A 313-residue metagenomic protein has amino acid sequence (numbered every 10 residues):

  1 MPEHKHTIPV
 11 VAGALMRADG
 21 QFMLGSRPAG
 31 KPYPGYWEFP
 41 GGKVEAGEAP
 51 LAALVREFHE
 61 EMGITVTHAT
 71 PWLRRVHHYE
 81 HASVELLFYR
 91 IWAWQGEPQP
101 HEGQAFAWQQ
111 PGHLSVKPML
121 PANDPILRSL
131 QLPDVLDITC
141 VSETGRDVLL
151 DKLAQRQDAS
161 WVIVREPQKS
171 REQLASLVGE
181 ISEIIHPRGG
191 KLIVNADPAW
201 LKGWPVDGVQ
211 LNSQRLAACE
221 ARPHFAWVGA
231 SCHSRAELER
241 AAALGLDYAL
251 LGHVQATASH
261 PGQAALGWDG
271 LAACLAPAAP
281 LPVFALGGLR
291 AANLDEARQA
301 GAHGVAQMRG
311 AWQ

Functional and structural regions predicted by a protein language model:
P2-M23, R74: Conserved N-terminal beta-strand and adjoining loop/helix that marks the start of the Nudix/MutT-like hydrolase domain
Q21-E61, L73: Conserved Nudix-box catalytic region and its N-terminal flanking loop in Nudix hydrolases and closely related
R75-P98, G112: Active-site-adjacent beta-strand/loop module that shapes the phosphate/pyrophosphate-binding cleft
R90, P98-Q131: NUDIX/MutT-family hydrolases
D137, V162, L201, A241 (+3 more regions): Conserved, mostly hydrophobic/aromatic
V141-E143, L192-P198, L211-Q214, A230-E239 (+2 more regions): Glycine-rich beta-to-alpha transition loops that act as phosphate-gripper elements at the mouths of alpha/beta enzyme
A175-V194, S213, E220-S234, G262-A285: Alpha-helix-loop-beta-strand connector modules within alpha/beta enzyme cores
S213-A221, L250-G262, G288-Q313: Glycine-rich phosphate-binding active-site loops on the catalytic face of alpha/beta enzymes
